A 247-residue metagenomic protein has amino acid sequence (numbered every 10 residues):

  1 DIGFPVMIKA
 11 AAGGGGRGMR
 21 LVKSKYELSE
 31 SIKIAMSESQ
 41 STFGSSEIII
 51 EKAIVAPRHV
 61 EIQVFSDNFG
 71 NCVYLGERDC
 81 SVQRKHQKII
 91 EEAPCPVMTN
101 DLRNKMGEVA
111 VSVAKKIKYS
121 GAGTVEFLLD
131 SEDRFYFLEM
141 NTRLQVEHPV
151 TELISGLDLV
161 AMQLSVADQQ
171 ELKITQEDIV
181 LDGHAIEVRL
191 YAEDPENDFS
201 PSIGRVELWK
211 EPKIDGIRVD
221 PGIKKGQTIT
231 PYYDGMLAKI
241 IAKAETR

Functional and structural regions predicted by a protein language model:
I2-M7: Acidic/histidine-enriched active-site and ligand-binding environments that engage anionic O-linkages
A10, G15, V22-R247: ATP-dependent carboxylate activation and anion-phosphoryl transfer catalytic cores that bind Mg-ATP to form
